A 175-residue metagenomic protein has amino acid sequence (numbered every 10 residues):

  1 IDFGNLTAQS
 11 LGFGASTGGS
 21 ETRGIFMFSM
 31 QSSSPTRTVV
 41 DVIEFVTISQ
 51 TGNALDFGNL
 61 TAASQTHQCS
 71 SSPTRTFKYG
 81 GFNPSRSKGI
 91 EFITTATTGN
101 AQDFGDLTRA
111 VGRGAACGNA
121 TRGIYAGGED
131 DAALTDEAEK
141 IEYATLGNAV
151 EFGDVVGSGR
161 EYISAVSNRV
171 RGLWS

Functional and structural regions predicted by a protein language model:
I1-S175: Polar, enzyme-active/binding microenvironments
